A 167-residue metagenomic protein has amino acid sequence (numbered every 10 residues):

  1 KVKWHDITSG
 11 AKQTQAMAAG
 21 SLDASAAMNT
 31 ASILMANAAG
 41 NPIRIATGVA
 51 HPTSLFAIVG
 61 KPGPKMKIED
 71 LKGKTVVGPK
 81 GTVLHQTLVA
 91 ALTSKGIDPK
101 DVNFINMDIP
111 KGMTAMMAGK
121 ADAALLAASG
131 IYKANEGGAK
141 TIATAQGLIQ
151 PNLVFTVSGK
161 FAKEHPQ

Functional and structural regions predicted by a protein language model:
K1-P99, N103-D108, A115, D122-A128 (+1 more regions): Short, glycine-/small- and polar/acidic-enriched structural segments that line small-molecule recognition paths
F56-K65, N152-P166: A bilobed periplasmic-binding-protein/Venus flytrap-type ligand-binding module shared by bacterial periplasmic
T114, A118-K120, T156, E164: Conserved, function-defining micro-sites of small-solute handling proteins
I131: Beta/alpha (TIM)-barrel catalytic core signal, keyed to glycine-rich beta->alpha loops juxtaposed to Asp/Glu that bind
A134: Short helix- or helix-capping micro-motifs that position conserved polar/aromatic residues at function-defining sites
G138-I142, T156-V157: Aromatic-anchored, glycine/proline-accented short structural segments that stabilize local strand-turns or short
